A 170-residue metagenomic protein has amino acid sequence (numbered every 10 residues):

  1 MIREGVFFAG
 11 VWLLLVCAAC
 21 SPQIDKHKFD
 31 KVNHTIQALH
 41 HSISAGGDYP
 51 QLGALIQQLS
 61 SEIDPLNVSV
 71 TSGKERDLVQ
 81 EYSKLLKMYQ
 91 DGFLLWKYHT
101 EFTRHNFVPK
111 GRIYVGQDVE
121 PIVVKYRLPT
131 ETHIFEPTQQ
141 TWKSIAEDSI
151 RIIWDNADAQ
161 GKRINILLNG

Functional and structural regions predicted by a protein language model:
M1-F8: Bacterial N-terminal signal peptides that target proteins for export
G5, Y82, L86-Y89, F135 (+1 more regions): Intrinsically disordered, low-complexity regions enriched in Ser/Pro/Gly/Gln/His and often acidic
A18-A19: C-terminal motif of bacterial Sec signal peptides marking the signal peptidase cleavage site
I24-I56, F102-G170: C-terminal amphipathic alpha-helix
D30, Q37, Q57, D64 (+5 more regions): Solvent-exposed, polar/charged alpha-helical surfaces in well-ordered, non-transmembrane soluble domains, broadly
E62-P109, G170: Short, solvent-exposed, charged loop/turn and helix-capping segments that join or cap alpha-helices on peripheral
